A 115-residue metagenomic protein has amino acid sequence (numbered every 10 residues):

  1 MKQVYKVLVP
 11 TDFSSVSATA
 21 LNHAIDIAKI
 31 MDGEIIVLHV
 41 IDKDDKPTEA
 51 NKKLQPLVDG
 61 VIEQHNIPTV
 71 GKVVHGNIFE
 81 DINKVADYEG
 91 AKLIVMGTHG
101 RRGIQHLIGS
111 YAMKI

Functional and structural regions predicted by a protein language model:
M1-A50, I62-H65: Small/aliphatic-rich secondary-structure junction motif
D12, V58, H99: Short glycine-/small-residue-rich Rossmann-like dinucleotide-binding loops
T19, D81, G103: Phosphate- and divalent-cation-binding pockets in alpha/beta enzyme and binding domains that engage nucleotide-derived
H23, E49-L57, D81: Short, solvent-exposed amphipathic alpha-helices that sit in or adjacent to ligand/effector-binding or catalytic
I25, D59, M113: Active-site phosphate/pyrophosphate- and oxyanion-stabilizing loops and adjacent acidic/basic residues in soluble
P68-K72: Rossmann-fold cofactor-recognition segment
V73-D81: Charged docking surfaces used in two-component/phosphorelay signaling
K84-I115: Gly/Ser-rich helix-loop-strand patches that form or flank binding pockets for ribonucleotide-derived cofactors
